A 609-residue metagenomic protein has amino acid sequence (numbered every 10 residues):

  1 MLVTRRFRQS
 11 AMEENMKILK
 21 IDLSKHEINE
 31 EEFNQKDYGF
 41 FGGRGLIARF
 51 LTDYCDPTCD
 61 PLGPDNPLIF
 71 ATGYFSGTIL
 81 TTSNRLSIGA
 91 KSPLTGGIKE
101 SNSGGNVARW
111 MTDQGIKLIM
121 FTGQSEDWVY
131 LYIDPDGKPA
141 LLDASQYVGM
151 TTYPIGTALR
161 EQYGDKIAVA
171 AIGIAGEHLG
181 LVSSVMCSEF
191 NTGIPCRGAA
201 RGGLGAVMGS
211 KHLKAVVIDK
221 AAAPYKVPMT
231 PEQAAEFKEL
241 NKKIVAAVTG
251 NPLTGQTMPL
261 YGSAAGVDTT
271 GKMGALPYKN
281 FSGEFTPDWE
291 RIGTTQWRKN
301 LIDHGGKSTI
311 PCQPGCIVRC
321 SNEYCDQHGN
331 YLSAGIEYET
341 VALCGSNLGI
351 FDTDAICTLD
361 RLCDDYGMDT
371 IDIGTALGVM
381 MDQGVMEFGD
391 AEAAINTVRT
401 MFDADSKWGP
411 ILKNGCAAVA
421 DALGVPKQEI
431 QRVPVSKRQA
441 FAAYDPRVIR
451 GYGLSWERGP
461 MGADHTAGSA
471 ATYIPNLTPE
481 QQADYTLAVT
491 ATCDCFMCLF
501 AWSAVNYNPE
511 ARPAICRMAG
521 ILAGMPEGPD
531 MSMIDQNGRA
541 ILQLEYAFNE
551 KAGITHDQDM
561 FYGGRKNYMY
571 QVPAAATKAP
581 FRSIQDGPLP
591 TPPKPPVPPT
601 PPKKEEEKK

Functional and structural regions predicted by a protein language model:
F7, A11, R160-A170, I174-K609: Extended C-terminal regions of large enzymes
A11-G205, S210-A222, P231-N251, G262-T286 (+1 more regions): Protein-protein interaction/assembly regions in multi-subunit complexes
